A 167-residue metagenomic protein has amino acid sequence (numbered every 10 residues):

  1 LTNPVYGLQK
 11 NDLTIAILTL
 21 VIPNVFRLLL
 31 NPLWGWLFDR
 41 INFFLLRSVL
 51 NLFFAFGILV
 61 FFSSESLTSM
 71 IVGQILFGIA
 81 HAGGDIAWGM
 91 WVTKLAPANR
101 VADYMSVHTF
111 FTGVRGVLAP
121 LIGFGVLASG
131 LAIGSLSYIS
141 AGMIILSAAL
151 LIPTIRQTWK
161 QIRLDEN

Functional and structural regions predicted by a protein language model:
L1-T14: Short amphipathic helix-loop junctions that connect adjacent transmembrane helices in Major Facilitator Superfamily/SLC
L13, A98-H108: Loop-to-transmembrane helix entry/capping segments in MFS-fold secondary transporters and related SLC/MFSD carriers
N24-P32, G116-V117: Residue-level signature of mid-helix packing/kink "hotspots" within the transmembrane helices of 12-pass Major
L29-N42, L127: Helix-to-loop junctions at the C-terminal end of transmembrane segments in multipass secondary transporters
L45-V60: Structural signature of the two symmetry-related core transmembrane helices
T68-Q74: Short hydrophobic/alpha-helical segments at membrane-entry points of transmembrane helices in Major Facilitator
G83-A96: Intracellular juxtamembrane helix-capping segments at the cytosolic ends of symmetry-related transmembrane helices
L127-I144: A membrane-interface helix-boundary motif in multi-pass transporters
